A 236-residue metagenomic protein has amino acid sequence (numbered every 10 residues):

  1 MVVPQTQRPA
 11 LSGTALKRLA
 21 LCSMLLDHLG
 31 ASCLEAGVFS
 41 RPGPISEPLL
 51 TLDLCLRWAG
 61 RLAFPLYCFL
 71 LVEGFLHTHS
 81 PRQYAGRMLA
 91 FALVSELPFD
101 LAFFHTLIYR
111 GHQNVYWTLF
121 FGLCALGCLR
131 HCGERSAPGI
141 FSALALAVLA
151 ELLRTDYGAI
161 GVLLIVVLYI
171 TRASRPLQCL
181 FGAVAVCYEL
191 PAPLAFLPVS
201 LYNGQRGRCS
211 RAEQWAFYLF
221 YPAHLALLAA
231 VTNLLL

Functional and structural regions predicted by a protein language model:
M1-L236: Alpha-helical transmembrane segments and their immediate juxtamembrane cytosolic regions
